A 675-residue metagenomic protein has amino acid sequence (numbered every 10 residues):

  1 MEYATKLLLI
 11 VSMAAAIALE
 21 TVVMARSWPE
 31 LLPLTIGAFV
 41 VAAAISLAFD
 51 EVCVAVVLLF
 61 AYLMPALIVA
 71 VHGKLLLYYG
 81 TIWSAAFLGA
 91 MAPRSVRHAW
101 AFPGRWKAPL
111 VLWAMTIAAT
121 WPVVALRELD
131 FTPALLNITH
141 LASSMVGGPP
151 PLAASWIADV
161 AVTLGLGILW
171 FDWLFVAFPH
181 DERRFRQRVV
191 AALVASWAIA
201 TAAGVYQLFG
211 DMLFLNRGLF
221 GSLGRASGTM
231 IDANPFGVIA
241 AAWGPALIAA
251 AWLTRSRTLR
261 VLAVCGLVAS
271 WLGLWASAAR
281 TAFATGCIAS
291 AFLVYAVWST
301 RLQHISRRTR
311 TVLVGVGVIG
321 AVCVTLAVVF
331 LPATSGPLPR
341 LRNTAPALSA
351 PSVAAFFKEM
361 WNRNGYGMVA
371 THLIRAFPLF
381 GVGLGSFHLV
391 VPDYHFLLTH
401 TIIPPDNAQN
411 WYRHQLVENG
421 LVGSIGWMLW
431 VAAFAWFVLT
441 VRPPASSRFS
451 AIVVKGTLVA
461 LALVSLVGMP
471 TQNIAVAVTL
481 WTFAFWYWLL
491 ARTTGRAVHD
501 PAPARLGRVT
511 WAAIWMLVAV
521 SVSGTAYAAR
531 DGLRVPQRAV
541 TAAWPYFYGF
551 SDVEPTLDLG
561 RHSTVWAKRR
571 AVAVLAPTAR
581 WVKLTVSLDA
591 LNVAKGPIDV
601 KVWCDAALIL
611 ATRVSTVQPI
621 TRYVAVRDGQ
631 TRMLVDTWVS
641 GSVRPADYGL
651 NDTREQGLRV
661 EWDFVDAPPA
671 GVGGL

Functional and structural regions predicted by a protein language model:
E2-E20, M24-W28, G37-I45, A85-F87 (+6 more regions): Alpha-helical transmembrane segments of multi-pass inner-membrane proteins
I45-K74, Y78-G165: N-terminal hydrophobic segments of proteins, predominantly signal-anchor/transmembrane helices of inner/organellar
L67, H140-P151, R217-T229, W361-G365 (+1 more regions): Juxtamembrane membrane-water interface segments that cap and precede transmembrane helices
H72, L126, A202-D211, L272-S277 (+4 more regions): A membrane-periplasm/extracellular boundary helix in multi-pass inner-membrane enzymes that assemble envelope glycans
F131-A142, G210-S222, L341-T344, Y394-H395 (+1 more regions): Peri-membrane helix termini and adjoining interfacial loops of integral membrane proteins
D232, L348-S352, F357, N362-P405 (+2 more regions): TM-adjacent membrane-interface loops and short helices in multi-pass inner/ER membrane proteins
I319-G320, P443-F449, F483-D531: A juxtamembrane structural motif centered on a specific transmembrane helix
Y527-L675: C-terminal luminal/periplasmic domains and tails of membrane-associated envelope-modifying transferases
